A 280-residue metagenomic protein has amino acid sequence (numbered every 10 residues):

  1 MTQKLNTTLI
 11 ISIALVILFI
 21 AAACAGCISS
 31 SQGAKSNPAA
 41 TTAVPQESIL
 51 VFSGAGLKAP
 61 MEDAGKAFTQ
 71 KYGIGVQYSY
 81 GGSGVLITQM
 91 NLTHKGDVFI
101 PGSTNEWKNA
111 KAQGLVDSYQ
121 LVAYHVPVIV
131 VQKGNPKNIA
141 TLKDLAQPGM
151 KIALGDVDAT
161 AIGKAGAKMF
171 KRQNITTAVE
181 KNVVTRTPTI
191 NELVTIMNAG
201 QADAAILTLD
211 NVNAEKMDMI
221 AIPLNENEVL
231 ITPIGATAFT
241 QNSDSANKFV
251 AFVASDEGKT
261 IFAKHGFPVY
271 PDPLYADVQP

Functional and structural regions predicted by a protein language model:
M1-A43: Secretory targeting signatures
C27-S79, G84-H94, P101-A112, Q120-A123 (+1 more regions): Exported/periplasmic ABC-transporter solute-binding proteins
V128: N-terminal glycine-rich flavin-associated loop
